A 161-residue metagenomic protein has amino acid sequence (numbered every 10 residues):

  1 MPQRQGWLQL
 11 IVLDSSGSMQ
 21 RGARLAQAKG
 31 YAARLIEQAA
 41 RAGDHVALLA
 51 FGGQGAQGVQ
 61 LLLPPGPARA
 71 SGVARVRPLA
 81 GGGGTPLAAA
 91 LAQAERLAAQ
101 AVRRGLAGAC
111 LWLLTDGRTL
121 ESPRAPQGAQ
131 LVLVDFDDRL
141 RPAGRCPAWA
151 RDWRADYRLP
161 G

Functional and structural regions predicted by a protein language model:
M1-G6, P65-R69, Y157: Acidic/polar low-complexity segments with low predicted structural confidence
R4, R104-L106, R124-G128: Flexible, charged surface loops at secondary-structure boundaries
R4-L63, A90-L97, A107-L114: Von Willebrand factor
G22, G58-P65, A101, E121-A125 (+1 more regions): Short, well-ordered secondary-structure micro-motifs
A23, A39, A80, A98-A101 (+2 more regions): Conserved NTP-handling cores and scaffolds of large molecular machines
H45-L48, T85, L159: A generic structural-conservation signal
A56, A68-A109, R118, V134-G144: Von Willebrand factor
G117-P160: VWA/integrin I-like adhesion module and closely mimicked acidic/polar interface patches used
